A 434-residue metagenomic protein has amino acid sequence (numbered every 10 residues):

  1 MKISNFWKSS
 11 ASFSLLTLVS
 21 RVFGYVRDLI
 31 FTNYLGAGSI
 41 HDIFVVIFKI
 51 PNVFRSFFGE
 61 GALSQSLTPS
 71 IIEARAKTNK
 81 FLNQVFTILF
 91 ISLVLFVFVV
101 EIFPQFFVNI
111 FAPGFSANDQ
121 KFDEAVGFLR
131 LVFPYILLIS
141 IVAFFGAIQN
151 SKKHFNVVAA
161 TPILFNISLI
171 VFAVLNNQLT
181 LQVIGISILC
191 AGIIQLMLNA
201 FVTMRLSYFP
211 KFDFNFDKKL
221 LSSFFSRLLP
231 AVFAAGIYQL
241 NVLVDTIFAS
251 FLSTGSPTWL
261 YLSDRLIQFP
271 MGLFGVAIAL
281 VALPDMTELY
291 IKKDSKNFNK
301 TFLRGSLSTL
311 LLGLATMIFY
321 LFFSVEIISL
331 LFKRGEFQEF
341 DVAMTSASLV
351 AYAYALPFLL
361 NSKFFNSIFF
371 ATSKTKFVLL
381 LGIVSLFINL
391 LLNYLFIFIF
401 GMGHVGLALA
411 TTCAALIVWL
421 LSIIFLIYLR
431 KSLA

Functional and structural regions predicted by a protein language model:
M1-F6, A200-Y238, Y428-A434: Interhelical loop/hinge segments that connect adjacent transmembrane helices in multipass membrane
N5-Q65, L229-F248: Signature of the first transmembrane helix
W7-A11, V45, I72, K77-I91 (+8 more regions): Interfacial transmembrane-helix starts/ends
T32-V53, S223, R227, A249-M271 (+1 more regions): Interfacial/gating helices of multi-pass transporter permease domains
G59-A76, G275-D294, F365-N366: Helix-loop junctions and terminal segments of transmembrane helices in multi-pass membrane transport/translocation
F106-L131, F323-A355: Interfacial segments at transmembrane-helix termini and the short loops linking adjacent helices
L137-A160, Y354-V384: Membrane-interface junctions at transmembrane-helix termini in multi-pass inner-membrane proteins
N156, L164-F201, K376, V384-L420 (+1 more regions): Membrane-interface helix-loop junctions in multi-pass transport and translocation proteins
